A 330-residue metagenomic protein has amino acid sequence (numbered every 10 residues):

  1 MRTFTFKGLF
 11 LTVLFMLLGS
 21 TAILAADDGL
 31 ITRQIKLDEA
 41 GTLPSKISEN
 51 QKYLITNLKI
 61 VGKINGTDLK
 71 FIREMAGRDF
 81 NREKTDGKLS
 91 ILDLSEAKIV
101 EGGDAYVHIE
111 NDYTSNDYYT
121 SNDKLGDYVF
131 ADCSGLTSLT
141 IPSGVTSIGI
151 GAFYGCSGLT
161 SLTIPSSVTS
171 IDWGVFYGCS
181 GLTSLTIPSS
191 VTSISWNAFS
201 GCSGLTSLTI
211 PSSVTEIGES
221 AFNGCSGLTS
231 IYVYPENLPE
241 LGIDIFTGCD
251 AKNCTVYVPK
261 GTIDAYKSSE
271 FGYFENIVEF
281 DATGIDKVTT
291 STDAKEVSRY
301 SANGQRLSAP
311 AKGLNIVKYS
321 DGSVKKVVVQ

Functional and structural regions predicted by a protein language model:
M1-L11: Bacterial N-terminal signal peptides that target proteins for export
L9-A22: Bacterial N-terminal signal peptides
I23-D27: Boundary at the C-terminal end of the N-terminal hydrophobic targeting segment
L30-D38, T56-I64, R82-K124, S134-S147 (+6 more regions): Structural signature of tandem-repeat unit edges
L58, Y266, G284-V288, G304 (+2 more regions): Terminal processing/anchoring signals of secreted or surface-associated proteins and related intramolecular
G126-V129, G149-Y154, D172-Y177, S195-S200 (+2 more regions): Consensus positions within tandem repeat domains that build extended binding/scaffold surfaces
F280-R299, N303: Residue-level detector of functionally pivotal "anchor" positions at catalytic/ligand-binding pockets or at interdomain
L314-Q330: C-terminal tail/sorting-segment detector
